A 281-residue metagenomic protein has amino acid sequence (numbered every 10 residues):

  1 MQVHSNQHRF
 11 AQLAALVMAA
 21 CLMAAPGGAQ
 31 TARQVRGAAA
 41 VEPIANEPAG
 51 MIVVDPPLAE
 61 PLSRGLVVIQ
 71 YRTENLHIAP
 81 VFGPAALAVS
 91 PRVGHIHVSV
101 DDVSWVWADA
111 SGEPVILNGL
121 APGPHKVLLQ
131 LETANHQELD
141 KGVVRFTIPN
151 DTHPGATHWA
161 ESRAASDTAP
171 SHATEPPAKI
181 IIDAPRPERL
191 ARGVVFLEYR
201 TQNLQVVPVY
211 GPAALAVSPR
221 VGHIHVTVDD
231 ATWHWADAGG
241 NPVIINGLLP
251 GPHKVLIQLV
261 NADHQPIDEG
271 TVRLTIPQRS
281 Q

Functional and structural regions predicted by a protein language model:
Q2-A14: Bacterial N-terminal signal peptides that target proteins for export
A14-A24: Bacterial N-terminal signal peptides
A32-R64, H153-R192: Short, compositionally biased P/S/T/A/G/V-rich stretches that sit at domain boundaries
R72-A88, T201-L215: Short amphipathic, basic-aromatic surface patches that mediate peripheral association with negatively charged
S104-S111, T232-G239: Short beta-strand segments within Ig-like beta-sandwich modules, predominantly Fibronectin type-III
L117-G123, I245-P252: Surface-exposed, short loops/turns at beta-strand junctions within beta-sandwich domains
V127-L128, V255-L256: Hydrophobic beta-strand segments within extracellular beta-sandwich modules
